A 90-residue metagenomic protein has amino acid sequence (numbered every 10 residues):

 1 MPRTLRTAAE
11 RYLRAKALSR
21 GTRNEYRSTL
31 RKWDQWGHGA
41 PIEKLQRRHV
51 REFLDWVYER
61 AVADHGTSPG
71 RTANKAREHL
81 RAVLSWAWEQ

Functional and structural regions predicted by a protein language model:
T7: Catalytic cores of transferase enzymes with a strong primary signal for eukaryotic protein kinases
E10-G21, R27-Q90: N-terminal core-binding DNA-recognition domain of tyrosine recombinases/integrases
